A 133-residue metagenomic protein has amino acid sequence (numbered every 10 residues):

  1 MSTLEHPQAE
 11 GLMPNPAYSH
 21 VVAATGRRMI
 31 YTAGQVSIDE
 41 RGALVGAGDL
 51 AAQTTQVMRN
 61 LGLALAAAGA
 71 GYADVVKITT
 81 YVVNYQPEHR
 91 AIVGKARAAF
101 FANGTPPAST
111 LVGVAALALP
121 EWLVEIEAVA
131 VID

Functional and structural regions predicted by a protein language model:
M1-D133: Short, polar/acidic, helix-capping and beta-turn segments at strand->helix junctions that line the mouths
